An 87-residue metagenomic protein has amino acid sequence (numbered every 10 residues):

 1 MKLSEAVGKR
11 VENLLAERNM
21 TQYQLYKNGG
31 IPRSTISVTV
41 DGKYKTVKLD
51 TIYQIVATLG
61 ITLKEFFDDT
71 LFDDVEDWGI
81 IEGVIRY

Functional and structural regions predicted by a protein language model:
M1-T21: A short, Lys/Arg-rich alpha-helix, primarily the initiator
R10, T21, K48-T51, T62: Residues that mark the N-terminal boundary/hinge immediately upstream of a DNA-recognition element
L15, V40, T51: DNA major-groove recognition helix of helix-turn-helix
L15, Y26, V56: The alpha-helix within a helix-turn-helix
N19-V38: Short alpha-helical DNA-recognition segment
V38, G42, Q54, F72: Alpha-helical DNA-recognition elements
K43-A57: Short, basic-rich loop-to-helix N-cap that marks the start of a DNA-contacting helix
D68-Y87: Short, charged recognition helix plus adjacent turn of helix-turn-helix-like nucleic-acid-binding domains
